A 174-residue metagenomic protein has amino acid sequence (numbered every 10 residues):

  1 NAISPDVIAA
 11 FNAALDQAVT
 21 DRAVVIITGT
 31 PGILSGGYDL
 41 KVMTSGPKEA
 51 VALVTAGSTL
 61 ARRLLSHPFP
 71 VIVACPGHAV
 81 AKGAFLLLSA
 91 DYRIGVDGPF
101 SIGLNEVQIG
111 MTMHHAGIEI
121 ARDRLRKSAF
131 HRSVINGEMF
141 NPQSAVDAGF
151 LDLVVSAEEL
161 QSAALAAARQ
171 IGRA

Functional and structural regions predicted by a protein language model:
N1-T28: Conserved CoA-thioester-binding segment of acyl-CoA-metabolizing enzymes
A9, D21, G29-R63: Glycine- (often His-adjacent) and acidic-residue-rich active-site loop that binds/positions the CoA thioester
A9, G95-G98, L151-R173: C-terminal long alpha-helix characteristic of the crotonase
I27, L86-L88, A145, A164: Hydrophobic/aromatic residues within transmembrane alpha-helices of multi-pass small-molecule transporters
A61-I109: Glycine-rich beta-to-alpha active-site loop
Y92, R132, N136-E138, S144 (+2 more regions): Well-ordered beta-strand positions
G117-S128: Hydrophobic, secondary-structure "cap" segments at the distal end of domains
